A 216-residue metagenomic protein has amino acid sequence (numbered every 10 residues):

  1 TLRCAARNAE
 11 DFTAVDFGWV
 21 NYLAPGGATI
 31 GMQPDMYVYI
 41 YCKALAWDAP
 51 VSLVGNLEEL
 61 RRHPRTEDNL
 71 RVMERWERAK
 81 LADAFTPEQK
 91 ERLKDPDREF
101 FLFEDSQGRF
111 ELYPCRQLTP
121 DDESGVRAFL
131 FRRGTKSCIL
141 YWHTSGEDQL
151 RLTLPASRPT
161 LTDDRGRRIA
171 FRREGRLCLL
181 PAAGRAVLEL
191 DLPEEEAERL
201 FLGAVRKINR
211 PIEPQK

Functional and structural regions predicted by a protein language model:
T1-R167, L179, V187, L192-E194 (+2 more regions): Active-site-proximal substrate-binding groove within the catalytic cores of carbohydrate-active enzymes
E174-G184: Intrinsically disordered, low-complexity Pro/Gly/Ser/Thr-rich segments with frequent PxxP/GP/PP motifs and embedded
E198-R199: Short, Lys/Arg- and Gly-enriched loop/turn segments at beta-strand edges
Q215-K216: Secreted/periplasmic carbohydrate-active enzymes, especially glycoside hydrolases
